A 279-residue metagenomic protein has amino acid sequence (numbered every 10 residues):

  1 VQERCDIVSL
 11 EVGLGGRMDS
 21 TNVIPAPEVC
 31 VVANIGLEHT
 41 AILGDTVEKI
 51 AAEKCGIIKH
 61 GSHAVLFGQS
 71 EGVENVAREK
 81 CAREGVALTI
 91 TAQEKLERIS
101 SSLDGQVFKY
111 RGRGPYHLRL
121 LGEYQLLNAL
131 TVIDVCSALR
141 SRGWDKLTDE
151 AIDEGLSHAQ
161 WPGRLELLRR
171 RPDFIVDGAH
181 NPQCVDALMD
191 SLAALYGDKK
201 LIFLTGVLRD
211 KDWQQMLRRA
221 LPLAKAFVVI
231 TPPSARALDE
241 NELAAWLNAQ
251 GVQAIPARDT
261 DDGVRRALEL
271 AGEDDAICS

Functional and structural regions predicted by a protein language model:
V1, C55, S137, M189-A193 (+1 more regions): Generic structural signal for well-ordered alpha-helical scaffold segments
Q2-D6, A194-K199, A267-I277: Glycine-rich phosphate-binding loop signature in dinucleotide/nucleotide-binding domains
Q2-I7, E11-V12, P27-G112, A129 (+1 more regions): Acidic, Mg2+-coordinating active-site environments of NTP-dependent enzymes
D6-L10, D19-V31, I35-T40, K49 (+1 more regions): Nucleotide phosphate-binding/pyrophosphate-handling subdomain across enzymes that bind or process nucleotide phosphates
L14-R17, K95-L96, D210, D259-G263: Short acidic loop-to-helix transition motifs that present clustered carboxylates
G16, V23-I24, I35-I42, L156 (+1 more regions): Flexible, gly/pro- and Lys/Arg-enriched active-site loops
F67-G68, K80-S102, R119-E123, L147-H158 (+5 more regions): Beta-strand->loop->alpha-helix junctions that form or flank phosphate-binding loops in nucleotide-handling enzymes
F67-T89, D104-V107, D173-V176, P182 (+1 more regions): C-terminal helical cap/extension that packs against the catalytic core of soluble nucleotide-cofactor enzymes
